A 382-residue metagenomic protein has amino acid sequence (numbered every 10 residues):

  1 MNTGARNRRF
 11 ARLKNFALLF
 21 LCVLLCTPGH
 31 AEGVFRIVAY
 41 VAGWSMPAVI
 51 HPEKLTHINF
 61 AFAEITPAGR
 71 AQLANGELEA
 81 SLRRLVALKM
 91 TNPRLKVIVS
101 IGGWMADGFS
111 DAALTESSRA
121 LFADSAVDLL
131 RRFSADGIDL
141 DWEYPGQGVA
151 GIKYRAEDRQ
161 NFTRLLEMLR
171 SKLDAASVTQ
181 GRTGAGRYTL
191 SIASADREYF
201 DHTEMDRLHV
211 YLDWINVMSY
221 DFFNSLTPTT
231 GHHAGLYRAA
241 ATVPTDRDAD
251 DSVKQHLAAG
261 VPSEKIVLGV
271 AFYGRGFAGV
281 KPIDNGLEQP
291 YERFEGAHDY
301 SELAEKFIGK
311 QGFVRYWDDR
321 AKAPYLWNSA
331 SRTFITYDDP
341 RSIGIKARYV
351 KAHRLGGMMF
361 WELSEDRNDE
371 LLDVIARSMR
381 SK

Functional and structural regions predicted by a protein language model:
M1-A11: N-terminal secretory signal peptides that target proteins for export/translocation
F16-L25: Bacterial N-terminal signal peptides
T27-A31: Sec/Tat signal peptide C-region and signal peptidase I cleavage site
E32-L130, Q147, E157-Q160, L166-M168 (+2 more regions): Glycan-recognition patch characteristic of GH18 chitinases/ENGases and related GlcNAc/peptidoglycan-binding proteins
V38, P67-A80, P145-E305: Substrate-binding surface in catalytic domains of secreted glycosidases
I58, V99, L140, I215 (+3 more regions): Conserved, mostly hydrophobic/aromatic
R84, I101, F223-A234, V270-Y349 (+1 more regions): Glycan-binding loop/region signatures in secreted carbohydrate-active enzymes
S364-K382: Aromatic-rich peripheral "rim/lid" segments of glycoside hydrolase catalytic domains that contact and position glycan
